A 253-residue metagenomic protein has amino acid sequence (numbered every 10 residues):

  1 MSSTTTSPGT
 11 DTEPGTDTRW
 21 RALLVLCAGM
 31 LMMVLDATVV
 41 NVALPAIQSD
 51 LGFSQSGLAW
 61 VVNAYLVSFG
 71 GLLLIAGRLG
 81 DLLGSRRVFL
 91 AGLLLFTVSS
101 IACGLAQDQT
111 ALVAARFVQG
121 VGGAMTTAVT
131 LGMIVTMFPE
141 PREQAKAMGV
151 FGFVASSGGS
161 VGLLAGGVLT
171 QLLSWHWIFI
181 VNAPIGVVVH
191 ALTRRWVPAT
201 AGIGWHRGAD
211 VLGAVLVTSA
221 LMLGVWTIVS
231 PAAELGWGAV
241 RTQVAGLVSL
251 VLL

Functional and structural regions predicted by a protein language model:
S2-R195: Transmembrane-helix bundle of Major Facilitator Superfamily
Q171-L253: Hydrophobic transmembrane-helix bundles of small-molecule transporters
